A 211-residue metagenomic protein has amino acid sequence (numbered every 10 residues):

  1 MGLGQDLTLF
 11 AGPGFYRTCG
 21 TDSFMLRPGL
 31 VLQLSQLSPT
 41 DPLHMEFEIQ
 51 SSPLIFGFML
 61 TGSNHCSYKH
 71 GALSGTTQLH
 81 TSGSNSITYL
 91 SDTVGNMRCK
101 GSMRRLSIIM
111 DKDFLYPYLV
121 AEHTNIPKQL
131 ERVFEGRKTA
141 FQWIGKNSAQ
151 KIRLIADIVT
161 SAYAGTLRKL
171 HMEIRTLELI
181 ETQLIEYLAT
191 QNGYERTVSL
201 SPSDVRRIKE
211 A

Functional and structural regions predicted by a protein language model:
G2-R104: N-terminal functional module of multi-domain proteins
S67-K209: Alpha-helical bundle regulatory/interaction domains
